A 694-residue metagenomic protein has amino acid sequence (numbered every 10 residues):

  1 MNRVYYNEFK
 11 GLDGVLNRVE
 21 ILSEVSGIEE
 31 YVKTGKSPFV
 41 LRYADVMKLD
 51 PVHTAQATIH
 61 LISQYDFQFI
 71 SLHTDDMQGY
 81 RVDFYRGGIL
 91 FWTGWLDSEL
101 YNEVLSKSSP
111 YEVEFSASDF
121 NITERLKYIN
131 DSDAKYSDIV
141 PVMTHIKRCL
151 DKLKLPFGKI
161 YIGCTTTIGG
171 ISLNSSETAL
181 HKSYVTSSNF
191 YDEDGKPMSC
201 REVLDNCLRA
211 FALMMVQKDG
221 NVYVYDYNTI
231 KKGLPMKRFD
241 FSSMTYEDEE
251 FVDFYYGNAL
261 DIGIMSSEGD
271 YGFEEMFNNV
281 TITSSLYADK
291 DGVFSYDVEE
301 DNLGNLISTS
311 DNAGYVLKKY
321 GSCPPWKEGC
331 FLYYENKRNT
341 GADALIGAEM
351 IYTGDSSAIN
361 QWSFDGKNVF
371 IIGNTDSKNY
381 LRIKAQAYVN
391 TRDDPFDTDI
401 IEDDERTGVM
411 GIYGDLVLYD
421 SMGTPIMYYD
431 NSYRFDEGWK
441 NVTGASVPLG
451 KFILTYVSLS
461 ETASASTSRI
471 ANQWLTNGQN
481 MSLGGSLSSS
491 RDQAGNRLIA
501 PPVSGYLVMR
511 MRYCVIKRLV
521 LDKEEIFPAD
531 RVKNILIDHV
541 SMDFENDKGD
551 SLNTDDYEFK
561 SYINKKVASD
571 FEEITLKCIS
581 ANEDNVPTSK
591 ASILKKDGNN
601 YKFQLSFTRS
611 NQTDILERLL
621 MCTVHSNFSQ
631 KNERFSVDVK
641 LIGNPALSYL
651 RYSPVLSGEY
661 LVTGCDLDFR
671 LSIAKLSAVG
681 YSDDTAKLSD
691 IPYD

Functional and structural regions predicted by a protein language model:
M1-Y31, K147, S199-K218, T229-S363 (+7 more regions): Acidic, small/polar-enriched beta strand-loop surface segments
N2-Y6, Q64-T165, K675-Y681, T685-D694: Surface-exposed cap/loop segments at beta↔alpha junctions
D45-F67, S109-N121, R618, C622-L641 (+2 more regions): Oligomerization/assembly interface segments of phage tail-like spikes and tubes
I70-F84, K640-L656: Short coil-to-beta transition motif at edge beta-strands of beta-rich domains
G88, N496-P528, Y652-T663: Ser/Thr/Pro-rich, low-complexity mucin-like regions that serve as glycosylated stalks/linkers or repetitive adhesive
W92-Y101, G658-D668: Short beta-strand-centered aromatic/proline hotspots
L105-A259, M265-E268, N600-K602, S606 (+1 more regions): Charged- and aromatic-enriched interaction segments used to assemble and dock large macromolecular complexes
V298, F331-N336, S363-A463, N472 (+1 more regions): Extra-cytoplasmic beta-strand recognition segments
